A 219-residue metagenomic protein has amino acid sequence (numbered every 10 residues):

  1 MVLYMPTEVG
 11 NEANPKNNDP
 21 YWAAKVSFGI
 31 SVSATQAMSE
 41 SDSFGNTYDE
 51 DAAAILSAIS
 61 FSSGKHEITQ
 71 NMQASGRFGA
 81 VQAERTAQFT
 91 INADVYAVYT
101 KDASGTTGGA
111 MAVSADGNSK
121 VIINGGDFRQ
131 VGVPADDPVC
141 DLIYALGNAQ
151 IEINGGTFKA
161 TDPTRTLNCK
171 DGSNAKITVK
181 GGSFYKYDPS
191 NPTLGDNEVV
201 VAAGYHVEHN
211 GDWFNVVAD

Functional and structural regions predicted by a protein language model:
M1-L56: C-terminal, structured domain-capping segment
V2-E8, Q70-Q73, D94-V98, D127: Generic short beta-strand segments
A34-M38, R129, Y185: Short loop/turn segments at secondary-structure transitions that flank enzyme active sites
E40-F44, D102-S104, S190-N191: Short acidic, Gly/Pro-enriched loop/turn segments at secondary-structure junctions
F44-N46, F61, F184: Acidic Ser/Thr/Pro-rich low-complexity disordered segments that often serve as glycosylated linkers/stalks around
A53-A58, G155-G156, A160, N168-D219: Extracellular/surface-exposed low-complexity segments
A53-S60, A74-Q82, T100-D116, V131-L146 (+2 more regions): Extracellular beta-strand/beta-solenoid scaffold signature
G64-H66, Q70, R77-G79, R85-F89 (+11 more regions): The right-handed parallel beta-helix/beta-solenoid scaffold, focusing on the short coil/turn and N-cap positions
